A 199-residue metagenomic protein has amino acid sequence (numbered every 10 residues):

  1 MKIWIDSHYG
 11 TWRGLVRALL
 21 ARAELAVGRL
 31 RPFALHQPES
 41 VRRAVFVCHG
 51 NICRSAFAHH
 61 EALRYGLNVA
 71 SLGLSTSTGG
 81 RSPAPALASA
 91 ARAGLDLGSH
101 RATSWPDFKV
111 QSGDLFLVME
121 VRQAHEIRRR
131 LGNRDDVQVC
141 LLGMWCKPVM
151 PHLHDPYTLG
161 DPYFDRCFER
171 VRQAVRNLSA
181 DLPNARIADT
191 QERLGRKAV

Functional and structural regions predicted by a protein language model:
M1-P38, R128-V199: Phosphate-binding/catalytic loops
Y9-S112, D181-D189, G195: Conserved active-site segments centered on acidic
V118-M119: Short beta-strand scaffold positions
Q123-A124: Alpha-helix capping/helix-boundary segments
